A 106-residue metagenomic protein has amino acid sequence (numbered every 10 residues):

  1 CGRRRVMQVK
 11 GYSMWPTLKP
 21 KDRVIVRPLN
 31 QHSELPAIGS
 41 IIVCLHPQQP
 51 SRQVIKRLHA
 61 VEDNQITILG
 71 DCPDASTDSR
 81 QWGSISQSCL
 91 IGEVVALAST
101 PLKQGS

Functional and structural regions predicted by a protein language model:
C1-S106: Extended hydrophobic leader/signal-anchor segments used for secretion and membrane insertion
